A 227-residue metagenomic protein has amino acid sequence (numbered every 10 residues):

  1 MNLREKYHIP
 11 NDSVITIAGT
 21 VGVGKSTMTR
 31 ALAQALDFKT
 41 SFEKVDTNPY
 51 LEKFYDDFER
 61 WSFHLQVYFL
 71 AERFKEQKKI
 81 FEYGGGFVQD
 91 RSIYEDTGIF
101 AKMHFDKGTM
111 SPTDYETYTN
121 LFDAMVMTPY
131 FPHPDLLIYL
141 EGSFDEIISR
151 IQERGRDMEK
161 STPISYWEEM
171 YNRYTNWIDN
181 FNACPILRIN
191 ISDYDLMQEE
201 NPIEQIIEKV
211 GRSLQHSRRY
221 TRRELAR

Functional and structural regions predicted by a protein language model:
M1-S13: Extreme N-terminal, non-catalytic leader segments that precede Walker-type/kinase nucleotide-binding cores
E5, I148-R227: NTP-dependent small-molecule kinase module
I17: Hydrophobic anchor at the beta1->P-loop junction of P-loop NTPases
T20: P-loop (Walker A) phosphate-binding loop of NTP-binding proteins
K25: Conserved lysine of the Walker
Q34-R73, I99: Conserved substrate/cofactor phosphate-moiety recognition/catalytic segment in nucleotide-dependent phosphotransferases
I99-R173: A glycine- and Lys/Arg-enriched "phosphate-lid" helix/loop adjacent to the NTP-binding pocket of small-molecule kinases
